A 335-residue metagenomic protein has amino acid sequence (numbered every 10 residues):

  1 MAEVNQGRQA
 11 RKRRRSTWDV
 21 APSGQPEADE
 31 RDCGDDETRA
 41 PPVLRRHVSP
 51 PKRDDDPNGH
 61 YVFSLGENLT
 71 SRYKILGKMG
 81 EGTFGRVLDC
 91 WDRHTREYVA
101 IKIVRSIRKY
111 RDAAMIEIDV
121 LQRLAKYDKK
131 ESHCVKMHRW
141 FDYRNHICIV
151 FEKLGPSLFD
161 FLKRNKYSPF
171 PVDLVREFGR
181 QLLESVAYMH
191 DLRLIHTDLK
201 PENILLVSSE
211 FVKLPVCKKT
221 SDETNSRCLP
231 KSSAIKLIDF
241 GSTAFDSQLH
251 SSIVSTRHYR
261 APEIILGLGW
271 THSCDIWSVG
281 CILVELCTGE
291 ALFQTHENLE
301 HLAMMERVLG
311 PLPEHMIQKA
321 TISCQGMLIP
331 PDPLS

Functional and structural regions predicted by a protein language model:
M1-S335: Intrinsically disordered, low-complexity regulatory segments of kinases
